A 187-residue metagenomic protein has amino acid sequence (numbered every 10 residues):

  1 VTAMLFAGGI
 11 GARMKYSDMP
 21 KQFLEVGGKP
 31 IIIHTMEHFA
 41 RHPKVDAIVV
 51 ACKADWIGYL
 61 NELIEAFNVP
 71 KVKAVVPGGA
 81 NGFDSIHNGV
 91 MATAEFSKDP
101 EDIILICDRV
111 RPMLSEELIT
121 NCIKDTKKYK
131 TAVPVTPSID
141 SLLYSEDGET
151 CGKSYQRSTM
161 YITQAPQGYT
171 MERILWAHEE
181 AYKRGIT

Functional and structural regions predicted by a protein language model:
V1-G58: N-terminal glycine-rich phosphate-binding loop and ensuing alpha1 helix
L5, I32, G89, D108 (+2 more regions): Residue-level signal for inorganic ion chemistry
P20, K44-V45, V69-V72, K128 (+1 more regions): A generic structural signal for alpha->beta connector loops
I33-E101, R184: Conserved N-terminal catalytic core of the sugar/cofactor nucleotidyltransferase
P77-A80, R109-L118: Active-site-adjacent loop/tail segments of enzyme domains
P100, M113-T187: Conserved core of the sugar-phosphate nucleotidyltransferase
I104: Short aromatic/hydrophobic "clamp" motif used to bind/position activated sugar donors
